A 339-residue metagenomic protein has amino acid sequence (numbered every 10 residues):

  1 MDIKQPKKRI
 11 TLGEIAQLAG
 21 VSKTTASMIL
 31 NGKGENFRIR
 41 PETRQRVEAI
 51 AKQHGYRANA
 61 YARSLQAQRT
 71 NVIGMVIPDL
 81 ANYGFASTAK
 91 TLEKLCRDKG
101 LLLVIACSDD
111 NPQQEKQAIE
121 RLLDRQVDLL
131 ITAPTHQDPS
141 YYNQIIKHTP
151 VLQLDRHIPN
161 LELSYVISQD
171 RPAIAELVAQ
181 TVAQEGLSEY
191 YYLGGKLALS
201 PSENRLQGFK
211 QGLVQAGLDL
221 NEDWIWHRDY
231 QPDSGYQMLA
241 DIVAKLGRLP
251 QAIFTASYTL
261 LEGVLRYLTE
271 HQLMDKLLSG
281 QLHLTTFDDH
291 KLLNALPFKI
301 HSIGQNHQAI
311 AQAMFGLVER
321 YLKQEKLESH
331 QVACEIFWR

Functional and structural regions predicted by a protein language model:
M1-R69: N-terminal helix-turn-helix DNA-binding module of bacterial transcription factors
K23-M28, L65-D79, E189-K196: Short beta-strand segments enriched in small/hydrophobic residues
G84-D98, A173-L177, S200-D219, S234 (+2 more regions): Short, solvent-exposed amphipathic alpha-helices that sit in or adjacent to ligand/effector-binding or catalytic
V104-D124, A175-E176, W224-L246: Structural motif
T132-A173, V178, A198, T259 (+1 more regions): Flexible loop/hinge segments that line or gate small-molecule binding clefts
S164-Y192, Q207-Q211, P232-A240, L261 (+1 more regions): Hydrophobic alpha-helical segments within soluble ligand-binding/sensing domains
E176-L218, E222-D223, E328-R339: An alpha-beta-alpha
A244-R339: Flexible loop/turn connectors
